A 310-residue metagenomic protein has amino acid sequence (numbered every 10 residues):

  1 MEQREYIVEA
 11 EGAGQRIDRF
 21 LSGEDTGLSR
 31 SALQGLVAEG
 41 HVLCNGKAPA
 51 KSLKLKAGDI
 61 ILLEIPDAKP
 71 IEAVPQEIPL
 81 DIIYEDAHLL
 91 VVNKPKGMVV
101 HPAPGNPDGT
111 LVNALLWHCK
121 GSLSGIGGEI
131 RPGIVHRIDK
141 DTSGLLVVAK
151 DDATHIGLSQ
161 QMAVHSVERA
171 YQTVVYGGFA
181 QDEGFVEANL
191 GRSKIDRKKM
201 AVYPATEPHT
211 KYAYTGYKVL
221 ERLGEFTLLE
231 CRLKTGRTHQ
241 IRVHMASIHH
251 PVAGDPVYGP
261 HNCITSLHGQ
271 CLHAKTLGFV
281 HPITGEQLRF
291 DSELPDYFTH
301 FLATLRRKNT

Functional and structural regions predicted by a protein language model:
M1-T310: RNA pseudouridine synthases
